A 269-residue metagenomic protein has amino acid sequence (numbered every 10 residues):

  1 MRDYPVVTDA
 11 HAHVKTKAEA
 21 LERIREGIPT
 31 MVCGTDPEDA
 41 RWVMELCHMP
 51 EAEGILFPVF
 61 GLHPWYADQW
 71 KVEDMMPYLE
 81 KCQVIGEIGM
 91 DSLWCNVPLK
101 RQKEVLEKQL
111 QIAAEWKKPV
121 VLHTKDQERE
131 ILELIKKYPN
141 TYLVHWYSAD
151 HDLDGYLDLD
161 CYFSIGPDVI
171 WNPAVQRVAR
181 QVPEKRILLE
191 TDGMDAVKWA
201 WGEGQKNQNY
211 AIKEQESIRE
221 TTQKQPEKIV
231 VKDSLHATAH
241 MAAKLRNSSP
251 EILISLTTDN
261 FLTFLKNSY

Functional and structural regions predicted by a protein language model:
M1-Y269: Mid-domain alpha/beta scaffold segments of enzyme catalytic cores
